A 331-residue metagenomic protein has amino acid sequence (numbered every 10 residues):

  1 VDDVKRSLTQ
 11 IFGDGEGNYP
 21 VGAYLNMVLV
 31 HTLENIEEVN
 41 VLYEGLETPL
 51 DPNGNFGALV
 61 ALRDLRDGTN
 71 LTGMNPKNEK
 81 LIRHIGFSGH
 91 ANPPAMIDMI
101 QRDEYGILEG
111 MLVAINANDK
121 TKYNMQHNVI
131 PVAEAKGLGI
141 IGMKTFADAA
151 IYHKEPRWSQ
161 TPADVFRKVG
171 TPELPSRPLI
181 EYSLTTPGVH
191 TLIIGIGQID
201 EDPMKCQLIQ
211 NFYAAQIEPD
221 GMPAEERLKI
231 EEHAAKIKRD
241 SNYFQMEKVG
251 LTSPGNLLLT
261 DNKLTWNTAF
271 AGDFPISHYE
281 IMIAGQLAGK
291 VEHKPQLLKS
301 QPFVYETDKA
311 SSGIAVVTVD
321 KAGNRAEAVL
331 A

Functional and structural regions predicted by a protein language model:
V1-A117, E134-I141: Glycine/proline-rich, positively charged, aromatic-decorated active-site loop/lid region on the catalytic face
I36-E37, P93-A95, D119-K120, D148-I151 (+2 more regions): Flexible loop/turn segments at secondary-structure boundaries
D51, S88-G89, K122, T191-G195: Glycine- and other small-residue-rich loops at beta-strand/loop junctions that grip anionic moieties
E104-I107, N124, N128-D261, T265-S277 (+1 more regions): Structured C-terminal cap/extension of enzyme domains
G272-H293: Extracellular low-complexity, O-glycosylation-prone stalks/linkers
P295-Y305: Short S/T/G- and acidic-enriched coil/turn segments that sit immediately N-terminal to beta-strands in beta-sandwich
Y305-R325: Beta-strand-rich modules
R325-A331: Edge beta-strands of extracellular beta-sandwich domains
